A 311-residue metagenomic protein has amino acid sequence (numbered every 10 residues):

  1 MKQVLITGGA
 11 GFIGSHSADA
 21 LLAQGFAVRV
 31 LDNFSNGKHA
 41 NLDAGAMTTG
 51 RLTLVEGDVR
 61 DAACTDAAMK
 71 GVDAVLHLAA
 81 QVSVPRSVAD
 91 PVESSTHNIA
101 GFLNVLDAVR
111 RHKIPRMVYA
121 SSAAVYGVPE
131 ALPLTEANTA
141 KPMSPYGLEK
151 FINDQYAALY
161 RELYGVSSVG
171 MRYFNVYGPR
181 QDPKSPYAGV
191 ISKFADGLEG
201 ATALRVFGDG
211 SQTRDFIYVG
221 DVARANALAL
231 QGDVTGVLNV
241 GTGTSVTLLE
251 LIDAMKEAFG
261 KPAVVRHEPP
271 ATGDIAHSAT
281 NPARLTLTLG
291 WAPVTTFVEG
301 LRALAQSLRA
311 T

Functional and structural regions predicted by a protein language model:
M1-F174, T295: N-terminal Rossmann-like NAD(P)+-binding domain of SDR-like oxidoreductases, especially those catalyzing
H39, H77-A80, A195, E199 (+1 more regions): Short amphipathic alpha-helical interface segments enriched in basic and hydrophobic/aromatic residues, used as
A63-D66, D73, P85, V92 (+10 more regions): Residues in well-ordered alpha-helical elements
S87, A137, V166, R172-D182 (+3 more regions): A conserved pocket-lining segment of Rossmann-fold NAD(P)-dependent short-chain dehydrogenase/reductase
P91, P183-K184: Active-site loop immediately N-terminal to the catalytic Tyr-X3-Lys motif of short-chain dehydrogenase/reductase
I152, Y156, Y160, V190 (+3 more regions): Hydrophobic alpha-helix immediately C-terminal to the catalytic Tyr-X-X-X-Lys motif of short-chain
L198-T311: C-terminal substrate-binding subdomain of Rossmann-fold SDR/epimerase-dehydratase oxidoreductases
